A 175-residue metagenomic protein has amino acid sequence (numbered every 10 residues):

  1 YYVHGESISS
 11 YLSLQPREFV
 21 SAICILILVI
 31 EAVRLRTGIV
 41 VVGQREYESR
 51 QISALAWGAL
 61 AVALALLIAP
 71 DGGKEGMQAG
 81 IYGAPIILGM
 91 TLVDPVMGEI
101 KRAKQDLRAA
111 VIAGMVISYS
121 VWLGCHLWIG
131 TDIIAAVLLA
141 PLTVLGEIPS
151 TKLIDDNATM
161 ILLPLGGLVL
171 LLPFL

Functional and structural regions predicted by a protein language model:
Y1-V20, V29-L175: Interhelical loop and helix-boundary elements at the membrane-water interface of polytopic inner-membrane proteins
I23-C24: Selective transmembrane alpha-helices of multi-pass membrane proteins
